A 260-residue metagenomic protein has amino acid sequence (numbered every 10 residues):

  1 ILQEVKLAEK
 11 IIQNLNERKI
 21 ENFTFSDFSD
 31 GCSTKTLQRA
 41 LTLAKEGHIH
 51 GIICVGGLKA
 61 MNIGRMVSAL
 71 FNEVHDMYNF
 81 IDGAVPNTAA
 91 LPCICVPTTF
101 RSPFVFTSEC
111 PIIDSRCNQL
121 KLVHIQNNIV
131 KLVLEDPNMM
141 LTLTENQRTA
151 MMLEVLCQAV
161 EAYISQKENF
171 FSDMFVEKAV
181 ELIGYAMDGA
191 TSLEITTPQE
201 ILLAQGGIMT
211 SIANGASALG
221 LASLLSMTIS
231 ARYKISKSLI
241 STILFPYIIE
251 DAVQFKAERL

Functional and structural regions predicted by a protein language model:
I1-G51: ATP/NTP phosphate-donor binding region
E4-L7, T34-K35, K59-R65, P103-F106 (+1 more regions): Short glycine/serine/threonine-rich phosphate/pyrophosphate-binding segments that cradle anionic phosphate groups
I11, L41, A60-V74, F106-E109: Short Gly/Thr/Asp-enriched flexible loops that form oxyanion-binding sites at enzyme active sites
S29-G31, K59, L70-F71, T98-R101 (+2 more regions): Acidic, glycine-rich active-site loops and adjacent beta-strand->loop/helix elements that engage anionic groups
Q38-R39, Q126-V133, A216-S223: Acidic-glycine-rich active-site phosphate/pyrophosphate-binding loop
N72-E168: A glycine/threonine-rich phosphate-anchoring loop and its flanking beta-alpha core in nucleotide/phosphate-binding
A162-L260: Active-site segments that bind and position negatively charged phosphate/pyrophosphate groups
